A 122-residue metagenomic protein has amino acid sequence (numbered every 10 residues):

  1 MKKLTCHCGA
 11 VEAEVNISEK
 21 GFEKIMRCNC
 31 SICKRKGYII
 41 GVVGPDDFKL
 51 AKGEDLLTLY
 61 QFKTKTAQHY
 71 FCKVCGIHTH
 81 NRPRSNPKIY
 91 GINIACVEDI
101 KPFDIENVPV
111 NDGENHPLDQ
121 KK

Functional and structural regions predicted by a protein language model:
M1-K122: A short Gly-Trp-Pro
